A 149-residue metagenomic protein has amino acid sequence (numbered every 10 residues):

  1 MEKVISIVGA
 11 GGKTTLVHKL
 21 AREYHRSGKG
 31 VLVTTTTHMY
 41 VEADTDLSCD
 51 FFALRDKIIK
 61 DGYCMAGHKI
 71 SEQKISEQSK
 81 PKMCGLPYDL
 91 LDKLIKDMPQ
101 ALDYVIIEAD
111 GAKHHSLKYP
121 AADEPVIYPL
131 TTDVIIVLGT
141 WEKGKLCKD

Functional and structural regions predicted by a protein language model:
M1-S27: Walker A (P-loop) phosphate-binding motif
I7-V8, V31-T35, M65-H68, Y104-A109 (+2 more regions): General beta-strand structural signal in soluble alpha/beta enzymes
A21-Q73, E77, P81: N-terminal phosphate/diphosphate-binding loop that engages ATP/GTP or pyrophosphate donors across diverse enzyme folds
A21-R22, R55, L91-K96, A121-I127: A generic local secondary-structure boundary/capping motif
H38-M39, S71, G111-K113, T140-K143: Conserved nucleotide-binding/hydrolysis micro-motifs of P-loop NTPases
K69-Y119: Phosphate-binding/switch loop-helix module in NTP-utilizing enzymes
S116-A121, K145-D149: A short secondary-structure junction signal
A121-K143: Inter-motif core of Ras-like GTPase G domains
